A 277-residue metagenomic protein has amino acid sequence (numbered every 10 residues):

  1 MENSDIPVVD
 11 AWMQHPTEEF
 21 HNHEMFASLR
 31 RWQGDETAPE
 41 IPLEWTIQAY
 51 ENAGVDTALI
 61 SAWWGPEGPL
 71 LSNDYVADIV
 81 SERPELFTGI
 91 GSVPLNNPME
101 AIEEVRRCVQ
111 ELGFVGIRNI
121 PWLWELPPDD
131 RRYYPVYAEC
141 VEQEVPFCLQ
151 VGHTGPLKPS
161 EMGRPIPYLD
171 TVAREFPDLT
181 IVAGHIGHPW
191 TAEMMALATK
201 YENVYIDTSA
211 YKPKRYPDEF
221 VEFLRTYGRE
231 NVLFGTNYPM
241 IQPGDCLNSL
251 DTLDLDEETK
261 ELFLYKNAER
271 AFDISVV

Functional and structural regions predicted by a protein language model:
M1-T57, R107, T226-L233, I241-V277: Mid-to-C-terminal alpha-helical segments outside catalytic/metal-binding sites
V8-A11, S61, I90-G91, R118 (+3 more regions): Active-site neighborhood of phospho(di)ester-bond hydrolases with catalytic His/Asp-centered motifs
W12, Y50, V76, C108 (+7 more regions): Conserved, mostly hydrophobic/aromatic
E19-E24, S72-N73, P159-E161, M194-M195 (+3 more regions): Short aromatic-enriched loop/helix-cap "lid" or pocket-rim segments at secondary-structure transitions that line
E40-E44, L70-D74, I166, A192 (+1 more regions): Short, surface-exposed alpha-helical segments at coil->helix boundaries
L43-Y50, N73-V80, V105-R106, Y133 (+4 more regions): Generic structural signal for well-ordered alpha-helices, preferentially at hydrophobic/aromatic core positions
D56-T57, W64-G163, K214: Active-site gating/metal-coordination segments in enzymes
L112-G116, E125-L233: Catalytic pocket-lining loop regions of alpha/beta-barrel enzymes, especially the amidohydrolase/enolase/GH5 lineages
